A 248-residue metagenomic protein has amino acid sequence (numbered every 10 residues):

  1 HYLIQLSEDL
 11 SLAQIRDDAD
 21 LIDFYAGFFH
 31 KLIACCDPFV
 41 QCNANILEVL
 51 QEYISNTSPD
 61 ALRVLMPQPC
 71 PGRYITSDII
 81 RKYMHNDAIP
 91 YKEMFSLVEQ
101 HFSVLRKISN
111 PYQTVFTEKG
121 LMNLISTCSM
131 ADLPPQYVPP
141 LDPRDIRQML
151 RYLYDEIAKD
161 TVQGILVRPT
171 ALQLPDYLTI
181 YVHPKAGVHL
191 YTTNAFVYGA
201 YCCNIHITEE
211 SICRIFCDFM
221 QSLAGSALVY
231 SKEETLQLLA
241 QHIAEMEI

Functional and structural regions predicted by a protein language model:
Y2-S222: Hydrophobic protein-protein interaction segments
C217-I248: Charge-biased C-terminal accessory regions appended to nucleic-acid-, cytoskeletal NTPase
